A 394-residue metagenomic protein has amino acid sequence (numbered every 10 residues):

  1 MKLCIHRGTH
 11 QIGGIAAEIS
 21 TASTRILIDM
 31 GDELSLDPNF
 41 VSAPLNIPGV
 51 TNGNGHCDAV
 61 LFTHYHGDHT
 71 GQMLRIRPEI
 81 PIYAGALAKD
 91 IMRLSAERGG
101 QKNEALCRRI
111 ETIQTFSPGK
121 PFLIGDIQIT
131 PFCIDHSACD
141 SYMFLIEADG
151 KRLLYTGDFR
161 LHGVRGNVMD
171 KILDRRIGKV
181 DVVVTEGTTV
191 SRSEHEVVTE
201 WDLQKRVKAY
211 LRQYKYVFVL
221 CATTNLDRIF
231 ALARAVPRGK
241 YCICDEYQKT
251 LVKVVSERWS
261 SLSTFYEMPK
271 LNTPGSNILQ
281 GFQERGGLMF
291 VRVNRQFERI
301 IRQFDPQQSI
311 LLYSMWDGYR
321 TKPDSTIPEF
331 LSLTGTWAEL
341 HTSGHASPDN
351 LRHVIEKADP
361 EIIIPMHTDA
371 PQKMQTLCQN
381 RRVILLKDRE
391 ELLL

Functional and structural regions predicted by a protein language model:
K2-L61, G67-D227, A231: His/Asp/Glu-rich metal-coordinating catalytic cores of metallo-dependent phosphodiesterases/hydrolases acting on
E18, A22-S23, Y142-K357, N380: Metal-dependent phosphodiesterase/nuclease catalytic metal-binding core
L34-S35, K89-M92, H162, K249-V252 (+3 more regions): Short gly/pro/ser/thr-enriched loop/turn and capping motifs at secondary-structure boundaries
H66-D68, P118, Y247-K249, N294-F297 (+1 more regions): Short, polar loop motifs at secondary-structure junctions
P81-A86, N103-R108, K240-D245, T264-Y266 (+2 more regions): Short hydrophobic/aromatic-enriched beta-strand-loop microsegments
G119-F122, Q308, K387-L392: Glycine-centered loop/turn motifs
K357-A358, K373-L394: Short acidic, glycine/proline-enriched helix-loop-strand junctions
I363: Hydrophobic, well-ordered secondary-structure elements that form the walls of internal hydrophobic environments
